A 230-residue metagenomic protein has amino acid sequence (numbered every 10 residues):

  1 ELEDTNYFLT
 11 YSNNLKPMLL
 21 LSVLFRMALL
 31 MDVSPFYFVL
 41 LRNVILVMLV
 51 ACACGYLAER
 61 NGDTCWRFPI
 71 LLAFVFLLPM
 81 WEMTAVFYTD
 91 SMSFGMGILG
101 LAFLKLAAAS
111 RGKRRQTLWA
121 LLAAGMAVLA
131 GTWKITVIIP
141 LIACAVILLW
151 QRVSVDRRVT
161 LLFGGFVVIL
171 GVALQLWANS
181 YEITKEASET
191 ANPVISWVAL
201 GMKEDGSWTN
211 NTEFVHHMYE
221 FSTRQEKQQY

Functional and structural regions predicted by a protein language model:
L2-E3, S180-Y230: Membrane-proximal stem/loop segments at transmembrane-domain junctions that anchor or position
N6-V33, L40-V44: Short hydrophobic/aromatic helix or loop-helix immediately within or flanking a transmembrane segment in polytopic
F36-Y37, C54-F76: Transmembrane-helix signature of polytopic, membrane-embedded enzymes that assemble or transfer cell-envelope glycans
L40-D63, L99: Transmembrane-helix motifs of polytopic, lipid-linked glycan transferases
N43, R67-L78, A127, G131: Short helix- or helix-capping micro-motifs that position conserved polar/aromatic residues at function-defining sites
E82-S93: Short acidic/glycine- and proline-prone juxtamembrane loop motifs at membrane-interface regions of multi-pass membrane
M92-S110, A123-A127, C144: Specific aromatic-rich, kink-prone transmembrane helix
L118-K134, C144-A145, G165-I169: Membrane-interface alpha helices of multi-pass inner-membrane proteins
